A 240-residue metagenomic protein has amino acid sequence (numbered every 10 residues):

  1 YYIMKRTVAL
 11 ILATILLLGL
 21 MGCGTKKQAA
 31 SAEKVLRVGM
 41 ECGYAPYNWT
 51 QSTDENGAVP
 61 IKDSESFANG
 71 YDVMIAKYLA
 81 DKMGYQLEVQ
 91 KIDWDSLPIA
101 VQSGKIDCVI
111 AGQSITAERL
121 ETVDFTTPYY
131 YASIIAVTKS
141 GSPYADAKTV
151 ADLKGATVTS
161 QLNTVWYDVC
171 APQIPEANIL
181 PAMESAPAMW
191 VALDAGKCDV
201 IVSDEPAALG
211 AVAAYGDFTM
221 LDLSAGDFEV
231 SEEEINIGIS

Functional and structural regions predicted by a protein language model:
Y1-A13: Positively charged n-region of N-terminal signal peptides that target proteins for export
G19-G22: C-terminal motif of bacterial Sec signal peptides marking the signal peptidase cleavage site
G24-K26: Bacterial signal peptide processing site
A32-Q113, E121, A182: Extracytoplasmic small-molecule ligand-binding "clamshell" domains of the periplasmic binding protein/Venus flytrap
R37, D107-C108, D199-V200, A207 (+1 more regions): Short, Asp-centered acidic motifs that coordinate Mg2+ and/or phosphate in catalytic or ligand-binding sites
C42-A45, E65-D81, Q113, A132-A188 (+1 more regions): Bilobed "Venus flytrap"/periplasmic-binding protein-like clamshell domains and structurally analogous long
I75-A76, L97-A100, I106, A188-A192 (+2 more regions): Short, hydrophobic alpha-helical packing/hinge segments within bilobed ligand-binding/sensory domains
K77, D81, Q86-D152, T219 (+1 more regions): Acidic, polar ligand-binding/catalytic clefts
